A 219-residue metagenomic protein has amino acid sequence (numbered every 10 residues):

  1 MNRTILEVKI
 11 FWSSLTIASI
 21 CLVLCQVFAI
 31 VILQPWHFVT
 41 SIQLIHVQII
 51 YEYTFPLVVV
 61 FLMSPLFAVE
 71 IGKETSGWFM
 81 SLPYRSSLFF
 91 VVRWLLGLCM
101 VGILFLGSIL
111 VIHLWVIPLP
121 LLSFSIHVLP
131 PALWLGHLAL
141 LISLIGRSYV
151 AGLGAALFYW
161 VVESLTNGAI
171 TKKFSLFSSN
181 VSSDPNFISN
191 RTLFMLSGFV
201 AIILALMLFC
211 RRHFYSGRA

Functional and structural regions predicted by a protein language model:
M1-Y53, S64-V69, L141-L144, E163-A169 (+1 more regions): Hydrophobic alpha-helical transmembrane segments
T4-V8, W12, S86-L95: Interfacial transmembrane-helix starts/ends
L15-A18, H37, L119-S125, Y149-A151 (+2 more regions): Short, aromatic-rich membrane-interface segments at the entry and exit of alpha-helical transmembrane domains
L22-A68, V91-A156: Secretory targeting signals
M63, E74-T75: Hydrophobic alpha-helical segments typical of transmembrane helices and their membrane-interface/capping positions
W78-S86: Short helix-to-coil transition segments within interhelical loops that connect adjacent transmembrane helices
S148-F187: Transmembrane helix segments
